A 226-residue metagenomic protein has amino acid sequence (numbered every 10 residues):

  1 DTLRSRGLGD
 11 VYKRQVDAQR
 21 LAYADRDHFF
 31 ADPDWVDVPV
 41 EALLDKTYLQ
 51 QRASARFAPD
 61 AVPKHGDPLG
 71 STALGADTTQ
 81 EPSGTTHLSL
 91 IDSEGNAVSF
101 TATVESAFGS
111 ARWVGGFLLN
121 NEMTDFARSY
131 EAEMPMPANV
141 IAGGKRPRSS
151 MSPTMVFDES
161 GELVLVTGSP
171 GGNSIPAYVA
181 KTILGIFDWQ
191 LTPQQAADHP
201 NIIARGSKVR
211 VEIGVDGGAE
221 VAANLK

Functional and structural regions predicted by a protein language model:
D1-L8: Positively charged, low-complexity/disordered segments
R6, Q19-F30, R52, R56 (+7 more regions): Structural signal for hydrophobic packing residues in well-ordered secondary-structure cores of soluble enzyme domains
G9-D10, V38, A42-L43, D77 (+6 more regions): Hydrophobic alpha-helical scaffolding
G9-T103, R112-V114, Y130: Internal maturation/activation junctions in enzymes
V16-Q19, P176, A180-I183, Q194-A197 (+2 more regions): Extracytoplasmic/secreted envelope proteins and their assembly/folding machinery, especially bacterial periplasmic
A22, G95, M155, V179 (+2 more regions): Hydrophobic, well-ordered secondary-structure elements that form the walls of internal hydrophobic environments
E94, G144-R146, D188-K226: Extended C-terminal subregions enriched in glycine
N96-L165, P176, W189, P193: Active-site rim segments in enzyme catalytic domains, especially the processed small/beta chain of N-terminal
